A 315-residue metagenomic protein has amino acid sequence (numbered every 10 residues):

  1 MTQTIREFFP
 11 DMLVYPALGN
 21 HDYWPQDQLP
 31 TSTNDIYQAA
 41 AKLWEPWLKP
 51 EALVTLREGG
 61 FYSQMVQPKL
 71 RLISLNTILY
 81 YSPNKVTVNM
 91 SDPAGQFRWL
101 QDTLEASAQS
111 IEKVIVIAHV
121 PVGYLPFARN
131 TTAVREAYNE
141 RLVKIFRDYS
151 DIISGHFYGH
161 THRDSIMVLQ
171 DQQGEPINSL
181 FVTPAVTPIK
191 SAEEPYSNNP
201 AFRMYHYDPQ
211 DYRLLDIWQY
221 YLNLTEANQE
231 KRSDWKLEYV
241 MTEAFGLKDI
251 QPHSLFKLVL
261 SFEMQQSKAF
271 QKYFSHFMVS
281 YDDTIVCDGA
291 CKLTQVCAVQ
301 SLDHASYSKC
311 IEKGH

Functional and structural regions predicted by a protein language model:
M1-P30, I36, A40: Core catalytic region of metal-dependent phosphoesterases/phosphodiesterases, especially metallo-beta-lactamase-like
T4, F8, W47, T103 (+2 more regions): Alpha-helical structural signal in soluble globular domains
F9-L13, D151, E175-N178: A short helix->loop->beta-strand "cap" motif at the edges of active sites that frequently abuts
P16-D27, Y81-P83, V120-F127, I153-Q170 (+1 more regions): Active-site environment of divalent metal-dependent phosphoester hydrolases
A17, I117, F181-P184: Generic beta-sheet signal
G19, L75, L100, V116 (+3 more regions): Divalent metal-coordination and catalytic microenvironments
I36-S110, R163-H315: Metal-dependent phosphoesterase/phosphodiesterase active-site architecture
S82-P93, F97, S107-Y158: Active-site-proximal segments of metal-dependent phosphoesterases and phosphodiesterases across multiple
